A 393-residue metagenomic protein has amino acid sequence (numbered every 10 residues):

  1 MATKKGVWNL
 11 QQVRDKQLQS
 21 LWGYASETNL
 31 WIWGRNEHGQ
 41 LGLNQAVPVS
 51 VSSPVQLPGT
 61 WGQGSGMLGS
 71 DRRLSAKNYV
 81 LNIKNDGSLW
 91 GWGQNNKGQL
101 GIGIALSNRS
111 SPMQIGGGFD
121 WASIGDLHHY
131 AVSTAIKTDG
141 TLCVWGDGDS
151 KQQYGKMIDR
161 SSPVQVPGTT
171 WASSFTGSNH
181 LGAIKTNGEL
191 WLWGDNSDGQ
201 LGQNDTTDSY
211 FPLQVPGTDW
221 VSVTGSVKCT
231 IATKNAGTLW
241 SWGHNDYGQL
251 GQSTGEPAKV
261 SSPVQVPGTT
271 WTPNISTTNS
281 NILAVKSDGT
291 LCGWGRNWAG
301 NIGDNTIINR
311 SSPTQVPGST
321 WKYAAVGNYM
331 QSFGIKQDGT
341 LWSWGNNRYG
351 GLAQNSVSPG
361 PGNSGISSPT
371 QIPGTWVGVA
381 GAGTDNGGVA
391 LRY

Functional and structural regions predicted by a protein language model:
M1-Y393: Eukaryote-biased RCC1-like beta-propeller repeat architecture
